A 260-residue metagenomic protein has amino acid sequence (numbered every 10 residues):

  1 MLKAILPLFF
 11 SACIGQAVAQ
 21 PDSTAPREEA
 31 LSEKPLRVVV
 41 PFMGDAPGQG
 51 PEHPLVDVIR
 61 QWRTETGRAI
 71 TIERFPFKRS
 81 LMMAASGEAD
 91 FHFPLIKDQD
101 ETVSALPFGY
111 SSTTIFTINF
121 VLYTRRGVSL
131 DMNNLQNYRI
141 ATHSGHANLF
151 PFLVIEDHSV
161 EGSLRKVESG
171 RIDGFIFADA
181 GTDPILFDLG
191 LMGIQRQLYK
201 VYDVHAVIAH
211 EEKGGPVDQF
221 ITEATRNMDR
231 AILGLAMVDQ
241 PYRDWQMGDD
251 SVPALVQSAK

Functional and structural regions predicted by a protein language model:
P21-D22, H146-V160, T225-K260: Ligand-binding clefts/hinges and TM-proximal coupling segments of bilobed small-molecule sensing domains
P21-S104, E156, F220: Extracytoplasmic small-molecule ligand-binding "clamshell" domains of the periplasmic binding protein/Venus flytrap
A30-Q49, V128-N148: Short loop->beta-strand "edge-of-pocket" segments that line small-molecule binding or catalytic clefts across diverse
V40-P41, T114-V121, D188-T225, W245-S258: Periplasmic-binding protein-like
V56-E65, R126-L130, N134-H146, V207-Q246: Extended ligand-binding regions for polar small-molecule ligands
E73-N137, G145, R196-L198: Acidic, polar ligand-binding/catalytic clefts
K78-D90, E161-L189: Short helices/loops that flank or line small-molecule/ion binding pockets
P94-A105, D173-V201: A ligand-binding cleft/hinge motif common to bilobed small-molecule-binding domains
